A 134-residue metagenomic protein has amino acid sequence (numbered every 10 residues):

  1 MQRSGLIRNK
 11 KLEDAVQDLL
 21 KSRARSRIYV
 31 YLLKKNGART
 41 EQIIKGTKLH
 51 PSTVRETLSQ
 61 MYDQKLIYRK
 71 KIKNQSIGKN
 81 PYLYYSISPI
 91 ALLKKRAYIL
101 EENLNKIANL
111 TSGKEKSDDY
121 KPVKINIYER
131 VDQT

Functional and structural regions predicted by a protein language model:
N9-R25, R39, K71-K95: Short, cationic-aromatic polyanion-contact patches
S22, Q60-Q64: Alpha-helical DNA-recognition elements
S26-V30: Pre-recognition alpha-helix immediately N-terminal to the DNA-recognition helix within helix-turn-helix or winged-helix
Q42-G46, M61: A short acidic, leucine-rich amphipathic alpha-helix
S52-T53: Key DNA-contact positions within bacterial/archaeal DNA-binding proteins
Y85-T134: Amphipathic alpha-helical dimerization/coiled-coil segments that flank or bridge DNA-binding/regulatory modules
